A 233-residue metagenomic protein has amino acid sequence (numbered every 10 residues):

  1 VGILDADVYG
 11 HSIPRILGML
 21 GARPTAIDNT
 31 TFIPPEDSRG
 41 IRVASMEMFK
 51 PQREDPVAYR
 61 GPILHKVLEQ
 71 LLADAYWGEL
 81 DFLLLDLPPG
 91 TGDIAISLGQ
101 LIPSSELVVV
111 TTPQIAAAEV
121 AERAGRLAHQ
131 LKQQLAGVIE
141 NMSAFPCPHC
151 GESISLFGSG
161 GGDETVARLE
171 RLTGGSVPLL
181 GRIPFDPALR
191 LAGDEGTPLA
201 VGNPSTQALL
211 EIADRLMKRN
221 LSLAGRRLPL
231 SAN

Functional and structural regions predicted by a protein language model:
V1-D5, V109, G137-V138: Short beta-strand "acidic-cap" motif of Rossmann-like dinucleotide-binding folds
V1-R53, A58, H65: Phosphate-binding loop that captures ATP/GTP phosphates
V8-G10, F49-P51, P89-T91, P113-A117 (+3 more regions): Conserved nucleotide-binding/hydrolysis micro-motifs of P-loop NTPases
G10, A26, G61-E69, I115-E122 (+3 more regions): Amphipathic alpha-helical transducer elements in NTP-driven molecular machines
A44, L87, Q100, E211: Glycine-rich phosphate-binding loops of nucleotide-dependent enzymes
M48-S97: Phosphate-binding/switch loop-helix module in NTP-utilizing enzymes
G78-L87, P103-A124: Conserved Switch II/interswitch segment of TRAFAC-class P-loop GTPases
G125-N233: C-terminal lobe/tail of nucleotide-utilizing enzymes
